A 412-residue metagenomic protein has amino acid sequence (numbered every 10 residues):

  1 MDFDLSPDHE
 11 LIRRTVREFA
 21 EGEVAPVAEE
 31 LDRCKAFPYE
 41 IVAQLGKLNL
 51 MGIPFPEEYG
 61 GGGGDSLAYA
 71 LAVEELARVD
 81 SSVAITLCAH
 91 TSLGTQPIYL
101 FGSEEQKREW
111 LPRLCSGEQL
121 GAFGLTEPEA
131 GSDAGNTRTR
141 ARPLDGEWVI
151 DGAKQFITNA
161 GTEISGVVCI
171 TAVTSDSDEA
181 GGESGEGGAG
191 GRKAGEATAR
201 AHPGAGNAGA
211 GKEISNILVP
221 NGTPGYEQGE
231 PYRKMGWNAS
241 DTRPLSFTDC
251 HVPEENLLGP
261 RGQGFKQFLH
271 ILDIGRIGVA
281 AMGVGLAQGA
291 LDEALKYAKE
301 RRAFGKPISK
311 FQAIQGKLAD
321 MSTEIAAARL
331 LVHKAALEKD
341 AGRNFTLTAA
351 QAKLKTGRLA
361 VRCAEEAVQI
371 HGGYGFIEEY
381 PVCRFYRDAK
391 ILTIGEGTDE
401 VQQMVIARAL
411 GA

Functional and structural regions predicted by a protein language model:
M1-V79, V83, A89, F101-Q106 (+10 more regions): Alpha-helical interface subdomain recognition
E75-L76, G102, L125-P128, L144-G146 (+9 more regions): Fold-independent oxyanion-binding glycine-rich loops and adjacent beta-strand/coil segments at enzyme active sites
T95-F101, F123, G135, S177: Flexible, glycine-rich active-site loops centered on histidine and acidic residues that chelate a metal or position
G117-L125, I170-T171: A short, Trp-centered hydrophobic/proline-enriched beta-strand micro-motif
E129-S132, T158-E163, N207-G209, K234-D241: Short Gly/Pro-enriched turn/cap motifs at secondary-structure boundaries
R138-R140: Short, surface-exposed charged micro-motifs
D151-E227: A short core secondary-structure module
N207, G222-H251: Flexible, small-/acidic-enriched active-site or ligand-binding loops
